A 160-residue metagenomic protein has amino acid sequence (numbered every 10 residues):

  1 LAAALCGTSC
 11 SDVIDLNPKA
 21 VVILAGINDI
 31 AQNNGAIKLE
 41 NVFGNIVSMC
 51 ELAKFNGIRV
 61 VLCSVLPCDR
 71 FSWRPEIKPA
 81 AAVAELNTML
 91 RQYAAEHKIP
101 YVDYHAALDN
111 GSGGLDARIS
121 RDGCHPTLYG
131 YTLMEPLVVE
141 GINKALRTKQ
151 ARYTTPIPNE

Functional and structural regions predicted by a protein language model:
L1-A3: A short beta-strand-loop structural module common to alpha/beta enzyme folds
L5-E160: Alpha-helical cap/lid subdomain in secreted, periplasmic, or secretory-pathway luminal O-acyl-processing enzymes
